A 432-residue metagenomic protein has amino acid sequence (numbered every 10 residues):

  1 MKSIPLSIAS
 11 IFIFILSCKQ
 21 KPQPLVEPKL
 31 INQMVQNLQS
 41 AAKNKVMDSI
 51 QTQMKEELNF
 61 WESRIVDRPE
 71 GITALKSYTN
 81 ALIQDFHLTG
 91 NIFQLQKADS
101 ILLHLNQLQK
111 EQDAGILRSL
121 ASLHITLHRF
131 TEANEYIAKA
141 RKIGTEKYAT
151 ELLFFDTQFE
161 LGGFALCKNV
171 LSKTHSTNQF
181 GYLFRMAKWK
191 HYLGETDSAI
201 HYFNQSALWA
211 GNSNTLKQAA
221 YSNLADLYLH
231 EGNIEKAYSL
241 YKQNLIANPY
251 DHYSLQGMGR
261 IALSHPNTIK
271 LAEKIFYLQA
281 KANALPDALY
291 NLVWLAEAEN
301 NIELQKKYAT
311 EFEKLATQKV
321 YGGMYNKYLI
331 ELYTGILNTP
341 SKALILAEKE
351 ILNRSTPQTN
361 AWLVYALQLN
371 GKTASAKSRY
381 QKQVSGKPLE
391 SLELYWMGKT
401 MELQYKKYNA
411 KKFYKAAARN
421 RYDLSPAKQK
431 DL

Functional and structural regions predicted by a protein language model:
C18-G115, E135, Y422-L424, Q429-K430: N-terminal leader/linker segments that initiate helical-solenoid repeat arrays
L38, I72-S77, Q109-I116, I143-E151 (+8 more regions): Generic helix N-cap/helix-start motif at coil->alpha-helix transitions
V66-P69, L103-Q109, A138-T145, S172-N178 (+7 more regions): Solenoid-like repeat scaffolds
N80, S122, D156, K188 (+6 more regions): Residue-level recognition of tetratricopeptide repeat
D85, T89-I92, L127, L161 (+7 more regions): Structural motif corresponding to the intra-repeat A-B loop/turn of tetratricopeptide repeats
L88, L95, F130, F164 (+7 more regions): TPR-repeat structural position
T317-L337, S341, I345-E348, P357-G371 (+1 more regions): Alpha-helical adaptor scaffolds
